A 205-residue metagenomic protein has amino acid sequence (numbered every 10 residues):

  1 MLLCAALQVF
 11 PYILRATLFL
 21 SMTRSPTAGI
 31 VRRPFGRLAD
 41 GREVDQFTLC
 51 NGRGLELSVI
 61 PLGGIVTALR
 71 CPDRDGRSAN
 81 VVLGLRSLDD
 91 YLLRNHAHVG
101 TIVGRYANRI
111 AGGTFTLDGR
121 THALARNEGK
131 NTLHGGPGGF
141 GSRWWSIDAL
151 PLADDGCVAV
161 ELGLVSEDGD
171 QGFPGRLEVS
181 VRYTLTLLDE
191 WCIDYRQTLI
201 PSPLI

Functional and structural regions predicted by a protein language model:
F10-Y12, F19: Aromatic (phenylalanine/tyrosine) cluster motif
F19-I205: Surface-exposed acidic/polar loop and edge beta-strand patches at domain peripheries
